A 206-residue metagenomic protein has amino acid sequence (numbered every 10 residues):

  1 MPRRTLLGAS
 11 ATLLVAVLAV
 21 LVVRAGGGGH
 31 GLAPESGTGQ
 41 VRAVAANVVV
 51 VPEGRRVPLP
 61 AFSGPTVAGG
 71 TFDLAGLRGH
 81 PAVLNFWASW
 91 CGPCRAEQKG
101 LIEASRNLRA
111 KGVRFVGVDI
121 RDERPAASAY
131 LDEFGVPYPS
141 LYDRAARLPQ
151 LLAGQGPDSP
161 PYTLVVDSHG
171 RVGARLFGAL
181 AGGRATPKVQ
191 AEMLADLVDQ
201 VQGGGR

Functional and structural regions predicted by a protein language model:
M1-A61, G204-R206: N-terminal targeting signals for export/organelle localization
V51-R56, A61-A82: A short beta-strand-turn-helix
V57-L59, L77-G79, A110-V113, P125 (+2 more regions): Extracytoplasmic
F72-R95, L101, F115: Short active-site neighborhood of thiol/selenol oxidoreductases, capturing the structured segment around
F86-A88, V118-R121, D143-R144, L176-A179: Active-site-proximal beta-strand/loop segments in catalytic clefts of secreted hydrolases
R95-F134, R144-L151: Structural microenvironment flanking redox-active thiols in thiol-disulfide oxidoreductases
A129-V136, R144-R206: Thiol/disulfide oxidoreductase modules built on the thioredoxin-like
